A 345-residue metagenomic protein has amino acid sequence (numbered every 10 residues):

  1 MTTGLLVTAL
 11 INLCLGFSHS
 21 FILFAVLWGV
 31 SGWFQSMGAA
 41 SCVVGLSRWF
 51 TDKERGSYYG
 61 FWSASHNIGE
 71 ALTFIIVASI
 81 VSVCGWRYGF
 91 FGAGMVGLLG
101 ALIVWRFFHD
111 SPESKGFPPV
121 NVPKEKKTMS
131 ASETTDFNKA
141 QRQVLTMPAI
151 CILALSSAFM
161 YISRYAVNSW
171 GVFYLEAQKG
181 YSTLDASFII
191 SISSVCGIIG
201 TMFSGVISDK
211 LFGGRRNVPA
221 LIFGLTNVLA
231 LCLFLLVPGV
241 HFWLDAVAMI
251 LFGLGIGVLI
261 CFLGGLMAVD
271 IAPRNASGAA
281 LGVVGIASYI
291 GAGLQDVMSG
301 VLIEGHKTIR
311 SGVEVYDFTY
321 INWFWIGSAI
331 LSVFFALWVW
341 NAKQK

Functional and structural regions predicted by a protein language model:
M1-L13, V218-L233: Structural signature of the two symmetry-related core transmembrane helices
I11, F17-I22, G180, V237-G239: Helix-breaking motifs and short loop linkers at transmembrane-helix boundaries and internal kinks in secondary membrane
L27-I68: Cytoplasmic helix-loop-helix junction between adjacent transmembrane helices in 12-TM secondary transporters
W62-E113: Helix-loop-helix hairpin linking two adjacent transmembrane segments in secondary transporters
S82-G94, R215-V218, V301-A329: A membrane-interface helix-boundary motif in multi-pass transporters
K115-I152, Q178: Juxtamembrane intracellular "pre-TM" segments in multi-pass secondary transporters
M147-S204, I260, Q295-S299: Extracytoplasmic gate region of multi-pass secondary transporters
M202-G214, I303: Helix-to-loop junctions at the C-terminal end of transmembrane segments in multipass secondary transporters
